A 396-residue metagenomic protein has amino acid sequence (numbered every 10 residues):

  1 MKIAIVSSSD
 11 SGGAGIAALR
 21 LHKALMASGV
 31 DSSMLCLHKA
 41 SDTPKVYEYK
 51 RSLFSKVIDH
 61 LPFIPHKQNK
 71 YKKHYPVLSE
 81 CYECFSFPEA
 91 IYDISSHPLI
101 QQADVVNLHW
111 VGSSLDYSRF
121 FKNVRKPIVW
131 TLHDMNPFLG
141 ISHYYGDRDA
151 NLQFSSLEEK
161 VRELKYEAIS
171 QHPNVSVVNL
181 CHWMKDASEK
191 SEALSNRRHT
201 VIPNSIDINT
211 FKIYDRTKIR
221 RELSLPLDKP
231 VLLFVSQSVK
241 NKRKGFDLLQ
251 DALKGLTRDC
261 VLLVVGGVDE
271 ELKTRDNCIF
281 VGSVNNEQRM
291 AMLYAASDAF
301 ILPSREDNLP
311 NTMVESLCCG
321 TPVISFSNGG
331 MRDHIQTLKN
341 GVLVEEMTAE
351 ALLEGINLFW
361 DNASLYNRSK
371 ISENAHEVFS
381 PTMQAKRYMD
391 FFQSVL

Functional and structural regions predicted by a protein language model:
L139-G140, F154-T210, R216: A short, active-site helix/loop in glycosyltransferases that binds the activated sugar's phosphate group
V178, P226-K244, Q250-L253: Conserved donor-binding/catalytic core segment of Leloir-type glycosyltransferases
G266-Q288: Nucleotide-activated donor-binding/catalytic signature segment of Leloir-type glycosyltransferases, i.e., the conserved
M292-S297: Short alpha-helical donor nucleotide-sugar binding micro-motif in glycosyltransferases
R305: Aromatic "clamp/platform" in nucleotide-sugar-dependent glycosyltransferases that forms part of the donor/acceptor
P322-S325: Short hydrophobic beta-strand element within catalytic cores of glycosyltransferases and related nucleotide-activated
T337-L338, V342-A349, L358-A363: Conserved acidic donor-binding segment of nucleotide-sugar-dependent glycosyltransferases
L365-S380, R387-D390: A short, well-ordered alpha-helix in the C-terminal region of glycosyltransferases
